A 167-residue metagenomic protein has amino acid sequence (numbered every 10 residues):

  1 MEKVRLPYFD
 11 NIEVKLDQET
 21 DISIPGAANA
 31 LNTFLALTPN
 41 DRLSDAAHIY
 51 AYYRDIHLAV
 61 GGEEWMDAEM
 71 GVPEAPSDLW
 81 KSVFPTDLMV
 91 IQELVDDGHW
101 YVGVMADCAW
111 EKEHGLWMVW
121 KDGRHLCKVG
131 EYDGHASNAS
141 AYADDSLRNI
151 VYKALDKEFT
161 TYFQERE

Functional and structural regions predicted by a protein language model:
M1-F9, K81-S82, Q92-E167: Acidic, proline/glycine-rich low-complexity IDRs
M1-I24: Short, extreme N-terminal segment that most often corresponds to the first beta-strand
P7, V14, T33-L35, D45-A51 (+2 more regions): Intrinsically disordered, low-complexity segments used for protein-protein interactions
E13, P39, D55-L58, M70 (+4 more regions): Short linear sequence elements within intrinsically disordered, low-complexity coil regions
T20-W80: Short, well-structured hydrophobic secondary-structure segments
A75-S77, L88-Q92: Acidic/polar, low-complexity linker and loop regions
